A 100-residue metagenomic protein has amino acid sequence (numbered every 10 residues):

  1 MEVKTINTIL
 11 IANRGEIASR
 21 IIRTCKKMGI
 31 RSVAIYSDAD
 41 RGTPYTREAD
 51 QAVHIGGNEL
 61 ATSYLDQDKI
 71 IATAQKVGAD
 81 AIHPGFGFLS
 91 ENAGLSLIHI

Functional and structural regions predicted by a protein language model:
K4-S32: N-terminal phosphate-binding or glycine-rich loops at protein starts, especially the Walker A/P-loop of NTPases
T5-T8, A52-E59: Short, basic, glycine/proline-bearing loop/turn elements
E16, D40-R41, S90-E91: Short alpha-helical
I35-S37, I55-S96: N-terminal glycine-rich "phosphate-gripper" loop used for MgATP/nucleotide binding and carboxylate activation
S37-V53: N-terminal beta-loop-helix "entrance" segment that forms/cooperates in small-molecule cofactor or anionic ligand
I98-I100: Conserved small/polar residues in nucleotide/adenosyl-binding loops
